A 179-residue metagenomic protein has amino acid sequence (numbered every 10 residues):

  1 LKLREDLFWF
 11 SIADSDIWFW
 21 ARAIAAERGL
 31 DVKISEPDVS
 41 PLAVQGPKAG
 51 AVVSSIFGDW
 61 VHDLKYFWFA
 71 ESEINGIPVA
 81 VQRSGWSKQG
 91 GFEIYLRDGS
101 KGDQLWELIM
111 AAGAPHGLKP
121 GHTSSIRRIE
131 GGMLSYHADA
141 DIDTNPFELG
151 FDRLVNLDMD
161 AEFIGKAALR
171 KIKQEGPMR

Functional and structural regions predicted by a protein language model:
K2-R179: Conserved, structured C-terminal
